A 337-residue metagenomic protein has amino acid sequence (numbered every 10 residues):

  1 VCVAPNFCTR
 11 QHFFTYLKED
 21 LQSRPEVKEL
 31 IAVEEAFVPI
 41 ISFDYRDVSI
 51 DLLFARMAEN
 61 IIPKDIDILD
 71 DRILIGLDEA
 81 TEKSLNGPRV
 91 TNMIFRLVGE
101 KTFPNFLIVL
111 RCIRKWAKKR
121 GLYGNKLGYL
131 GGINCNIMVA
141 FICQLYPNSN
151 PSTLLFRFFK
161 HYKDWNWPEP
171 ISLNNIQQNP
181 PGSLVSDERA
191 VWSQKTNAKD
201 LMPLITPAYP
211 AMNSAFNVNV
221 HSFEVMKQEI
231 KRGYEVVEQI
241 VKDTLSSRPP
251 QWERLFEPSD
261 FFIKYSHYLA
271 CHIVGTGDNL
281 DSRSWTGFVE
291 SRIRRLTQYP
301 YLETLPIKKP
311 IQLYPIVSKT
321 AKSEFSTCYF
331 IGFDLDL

Functional and structural regions predicted by a protein language model:
V1-L337: Non-catalytic helical "accessory" subdomain of NTase-fold nucleotidyltransferases
